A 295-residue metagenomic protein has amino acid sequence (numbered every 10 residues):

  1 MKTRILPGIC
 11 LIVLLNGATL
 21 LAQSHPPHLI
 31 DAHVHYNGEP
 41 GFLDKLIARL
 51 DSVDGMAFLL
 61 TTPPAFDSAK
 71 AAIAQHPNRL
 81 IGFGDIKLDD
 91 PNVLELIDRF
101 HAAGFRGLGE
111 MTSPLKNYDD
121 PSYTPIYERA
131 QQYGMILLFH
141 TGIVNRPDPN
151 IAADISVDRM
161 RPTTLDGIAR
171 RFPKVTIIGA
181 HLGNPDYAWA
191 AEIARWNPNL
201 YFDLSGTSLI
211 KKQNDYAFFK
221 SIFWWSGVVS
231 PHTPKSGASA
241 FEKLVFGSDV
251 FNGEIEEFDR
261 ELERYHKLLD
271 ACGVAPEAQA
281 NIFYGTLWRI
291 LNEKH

Functional and structural regions predicted by a protein language model:
K2-I5, L21-H33, G41-M56, P231-V245 (+1 more regions): Mid-to-C-terminal alpha-helical segments outside catalytic/metal-binding sites
P7-A18: Bacterial N-terminal signal peptides
S24, P64-R159, S208-L209: Active-site gating/metal-coordination segments in enzymes
I30-A32, F58-T61, F83-D85, G109 (+3 more regions): Active-site neighborhood of phospho(di)ester-bond hydrolases with catalytic His/Asp-centered motifs
H33, L50, F100, L108 (+5 more regions): Conserved, mostly hydrophobic/aromatic
V34-P77, G82: N-terminal carbohydrate-binding/catalytic regions of secreted carbohydrate-active enzymes
K45-A48, S68-A71, E95, T124-E128 (+5 more regions): Alpha-helical scaffolding segments of alpha/beta enzyme cores, especially the outer helices of TIM-barrel or partial
G107, D120-V245: Catalytic pocket-lining loop regions of alpha/beta-barrel enzymes, especially the amidohydrolase/enolase/GH5 lineages
